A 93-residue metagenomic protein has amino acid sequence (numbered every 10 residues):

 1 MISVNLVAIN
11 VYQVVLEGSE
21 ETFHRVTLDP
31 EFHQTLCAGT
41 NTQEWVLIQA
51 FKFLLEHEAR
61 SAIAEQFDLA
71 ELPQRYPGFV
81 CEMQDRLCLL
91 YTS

Functional and structural regions predicted by a protein language model:
M1-L36, L69-L89: N-terminal intrinsically disordered, cationic/polar leader segments that include organellar targeting peptides
I2, N41-E44: Alpha-helical interaction segments
H33, A38-N41, A59: Peripheral peptide segments
Q43-R86: Acidic, low-complexity intrinsically disordered segments
Y91-S93: Conserved small/polar residues in nucleotide/adenosyl-binding loops
